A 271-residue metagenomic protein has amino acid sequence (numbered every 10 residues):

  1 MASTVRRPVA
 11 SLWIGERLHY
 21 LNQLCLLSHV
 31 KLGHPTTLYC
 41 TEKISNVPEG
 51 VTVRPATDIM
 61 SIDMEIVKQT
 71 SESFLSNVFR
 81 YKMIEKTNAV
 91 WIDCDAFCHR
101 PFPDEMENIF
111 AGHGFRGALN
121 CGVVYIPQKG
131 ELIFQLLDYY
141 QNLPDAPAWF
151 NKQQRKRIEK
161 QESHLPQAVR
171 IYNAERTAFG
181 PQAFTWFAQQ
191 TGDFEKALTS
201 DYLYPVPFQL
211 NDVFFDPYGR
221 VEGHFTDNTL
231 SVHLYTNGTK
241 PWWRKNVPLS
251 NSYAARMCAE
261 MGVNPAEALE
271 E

Functional and structural regions predicted by a protein language model:
M1-S76, C94-E271: Glycosyltransferase-associated regions of secretory-pathway enzymes, highlighting luminal stem/catalytic domains
N77-A89: Small-residue hinge/turn detector
